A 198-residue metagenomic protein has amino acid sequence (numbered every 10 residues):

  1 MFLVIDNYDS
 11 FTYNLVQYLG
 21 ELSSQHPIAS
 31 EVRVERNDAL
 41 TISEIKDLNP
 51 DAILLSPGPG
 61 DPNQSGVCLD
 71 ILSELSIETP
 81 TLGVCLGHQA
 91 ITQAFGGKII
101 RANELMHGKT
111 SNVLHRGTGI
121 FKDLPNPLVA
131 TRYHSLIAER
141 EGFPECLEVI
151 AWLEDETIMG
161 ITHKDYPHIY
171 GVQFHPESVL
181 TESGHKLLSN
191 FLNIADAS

Functional and structural regions predicted by a protein language model:
M1, P80-L82, K98, E148 (+1 more regions): Proline-centered loop/turn at the N-terminus of a beta-strand
F2-L3, S10, Q17, E21-S23 (+6 more regions): A generic "structured core" feature
G20, D47-D123, L188: Cysteine-nucleophile active-site neighborhood
V32-V34, I99, V149: Generic structural signal for residues in well-ordered beta-strands
T41-N49, G142: Short amphipathic alpha-helix with an adjacent loop that forms part of the alpha/beta core around
C85, H134, H175: Histidine-centered divalent metal-coordination motifs
G119-Y166: Catalytic beta-strand/loop cores that center a nucleophilic Ser/Cys/Thr and support acyl-enzyme chemistry
V179-S198: Acyltransferase
